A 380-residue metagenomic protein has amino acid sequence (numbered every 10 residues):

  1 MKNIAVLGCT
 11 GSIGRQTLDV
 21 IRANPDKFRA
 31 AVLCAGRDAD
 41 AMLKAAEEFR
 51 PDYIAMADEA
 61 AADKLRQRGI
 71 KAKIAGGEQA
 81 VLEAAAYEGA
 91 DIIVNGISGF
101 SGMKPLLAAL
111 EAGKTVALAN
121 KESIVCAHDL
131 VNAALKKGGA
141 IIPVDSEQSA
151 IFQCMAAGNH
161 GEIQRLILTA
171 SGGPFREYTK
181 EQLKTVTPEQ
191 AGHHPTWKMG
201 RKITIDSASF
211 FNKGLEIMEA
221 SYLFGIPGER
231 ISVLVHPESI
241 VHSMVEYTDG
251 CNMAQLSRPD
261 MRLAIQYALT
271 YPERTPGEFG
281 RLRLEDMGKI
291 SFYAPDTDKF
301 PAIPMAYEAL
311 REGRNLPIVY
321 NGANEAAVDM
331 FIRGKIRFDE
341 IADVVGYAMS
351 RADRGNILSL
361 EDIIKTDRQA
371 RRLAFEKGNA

Functional and structural regions predicted by a protein language model:
M1-A380: Catalytic, metal-anchored helix/loop core of enzyme active sites in primary metabolism
